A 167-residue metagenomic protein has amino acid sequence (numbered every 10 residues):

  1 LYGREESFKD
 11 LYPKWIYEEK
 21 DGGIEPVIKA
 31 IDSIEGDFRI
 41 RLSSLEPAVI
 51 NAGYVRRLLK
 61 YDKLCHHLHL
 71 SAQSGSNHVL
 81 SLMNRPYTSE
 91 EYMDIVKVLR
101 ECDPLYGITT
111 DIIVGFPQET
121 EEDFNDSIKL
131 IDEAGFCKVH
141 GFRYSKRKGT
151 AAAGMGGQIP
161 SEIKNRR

Functional and structural regions predicted by a protein language model:
L1-E121: Conserved SAM/AdoMet-binding glycine-rich loop
E6, D32, P47, T88 (+3 more regions): Auxiliary Fe-S-binding modules of radical SAM enzymes
